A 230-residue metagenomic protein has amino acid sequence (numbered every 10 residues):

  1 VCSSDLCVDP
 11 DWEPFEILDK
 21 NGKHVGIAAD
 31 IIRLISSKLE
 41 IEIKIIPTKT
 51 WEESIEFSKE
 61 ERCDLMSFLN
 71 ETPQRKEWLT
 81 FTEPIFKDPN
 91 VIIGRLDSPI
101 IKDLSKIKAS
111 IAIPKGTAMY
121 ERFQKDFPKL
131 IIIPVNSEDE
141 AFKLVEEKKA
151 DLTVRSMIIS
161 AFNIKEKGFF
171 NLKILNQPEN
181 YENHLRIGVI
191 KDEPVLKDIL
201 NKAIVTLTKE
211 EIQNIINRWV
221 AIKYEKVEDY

Functional and structural regions predicted by a protein language model:
S4-E77, I113, I131-E138, K143 (+1 more regions): Extracytoplasmic small-molecule ligand-binding "clamshell" domains of the periplasmic binding protein/Venus flytrap
D5-P10, T80-K102, K115, I187-K191: Hydrophobic/proline-rich hinge and linker segments of small-molecule sensing/allosteric domains, predominantly
E16-N21, L104-S105, K125: Short acidic, glycine/proline-rich loop/turn micro-motifs
G26-K38, L96-Y120, Q124, I158-A161 (+1 more regions): Extended ligand-binding regions for polar small-molecule ligands
E52, E56-K59, F68-W78, K125 (+1 more regions): A ligand-binding cleft/hinge motif common to bilobed small-molecule-binding domains
R62, K149, E211: Conserved functional loop/turn residues at catalytic and ligand-binding sites
L79-K87, V91, I131-I133, F169-Y181 (+1 more regions): Short beta-strand->loop
E228-Y230: Alpha-helical transmembrane signal-anchor helices
